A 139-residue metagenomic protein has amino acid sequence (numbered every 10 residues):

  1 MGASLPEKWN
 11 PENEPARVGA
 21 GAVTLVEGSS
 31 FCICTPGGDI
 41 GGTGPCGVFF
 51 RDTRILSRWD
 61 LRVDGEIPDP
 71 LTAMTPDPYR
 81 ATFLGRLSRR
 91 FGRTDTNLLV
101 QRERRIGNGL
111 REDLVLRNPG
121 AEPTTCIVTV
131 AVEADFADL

Functional and structural regions predicted by a protein language model:
M1-L139: Terminal accessory carbohydrate-recognition/targeting modules of carbohydrate-active enzymes
